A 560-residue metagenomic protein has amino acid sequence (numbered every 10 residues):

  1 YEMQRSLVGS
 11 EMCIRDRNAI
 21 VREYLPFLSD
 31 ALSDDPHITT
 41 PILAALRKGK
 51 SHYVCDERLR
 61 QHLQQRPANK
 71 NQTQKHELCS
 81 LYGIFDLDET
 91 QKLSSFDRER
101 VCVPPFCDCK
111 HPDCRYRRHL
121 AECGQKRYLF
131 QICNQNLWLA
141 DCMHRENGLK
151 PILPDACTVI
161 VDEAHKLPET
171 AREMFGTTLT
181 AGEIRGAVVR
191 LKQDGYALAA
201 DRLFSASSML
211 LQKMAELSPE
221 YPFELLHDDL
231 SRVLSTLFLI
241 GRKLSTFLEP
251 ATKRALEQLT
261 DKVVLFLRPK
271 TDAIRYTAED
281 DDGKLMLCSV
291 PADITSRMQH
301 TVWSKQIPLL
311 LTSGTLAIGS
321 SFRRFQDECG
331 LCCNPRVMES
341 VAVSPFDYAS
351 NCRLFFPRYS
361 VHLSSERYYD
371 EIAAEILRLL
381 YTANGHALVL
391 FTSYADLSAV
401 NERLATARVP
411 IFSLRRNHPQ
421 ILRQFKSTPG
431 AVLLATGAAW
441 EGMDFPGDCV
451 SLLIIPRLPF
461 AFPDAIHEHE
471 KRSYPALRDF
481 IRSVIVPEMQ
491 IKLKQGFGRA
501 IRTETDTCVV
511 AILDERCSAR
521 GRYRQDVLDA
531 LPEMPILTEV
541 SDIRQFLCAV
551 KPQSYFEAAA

Functional and structural regions predicted by a protein language model:
Y1-I14: Single conserved hydrophobic/aromatic residue that forms the stacking wall/gate of nucleotide- or nucleobase-binding
R15-Q131, Q135-N136, L239, E468: A substrate-engagement module of RecA-like helicase motors
N18, E23-P26, H111-F238, G314-C329: Signature of the SF2 helicase/ATPase Hel1-core->accessory helical subdomain module
P105-L129, C142-K150, R242-R358, R367-Y368 (+3 more regions): A contiguous, basic/glycine-rich beta-loop/short-helix subdomain that forms a polymer-engagement track
H300, P357-T392: Conserved interdomain hinge at the start of the Helicase C-terminal
P357-E366, N417-S518: Conserved RecA-like P-loop NTPase helicase motor core
T392-R415: Conserved helicase motor "Helicase C" RecA-like lobe of SF1/SF2 P-loop NTPases
E468, A511-A560: N-terminal targeting/trafficking signals and adjacent low-complexity tails
